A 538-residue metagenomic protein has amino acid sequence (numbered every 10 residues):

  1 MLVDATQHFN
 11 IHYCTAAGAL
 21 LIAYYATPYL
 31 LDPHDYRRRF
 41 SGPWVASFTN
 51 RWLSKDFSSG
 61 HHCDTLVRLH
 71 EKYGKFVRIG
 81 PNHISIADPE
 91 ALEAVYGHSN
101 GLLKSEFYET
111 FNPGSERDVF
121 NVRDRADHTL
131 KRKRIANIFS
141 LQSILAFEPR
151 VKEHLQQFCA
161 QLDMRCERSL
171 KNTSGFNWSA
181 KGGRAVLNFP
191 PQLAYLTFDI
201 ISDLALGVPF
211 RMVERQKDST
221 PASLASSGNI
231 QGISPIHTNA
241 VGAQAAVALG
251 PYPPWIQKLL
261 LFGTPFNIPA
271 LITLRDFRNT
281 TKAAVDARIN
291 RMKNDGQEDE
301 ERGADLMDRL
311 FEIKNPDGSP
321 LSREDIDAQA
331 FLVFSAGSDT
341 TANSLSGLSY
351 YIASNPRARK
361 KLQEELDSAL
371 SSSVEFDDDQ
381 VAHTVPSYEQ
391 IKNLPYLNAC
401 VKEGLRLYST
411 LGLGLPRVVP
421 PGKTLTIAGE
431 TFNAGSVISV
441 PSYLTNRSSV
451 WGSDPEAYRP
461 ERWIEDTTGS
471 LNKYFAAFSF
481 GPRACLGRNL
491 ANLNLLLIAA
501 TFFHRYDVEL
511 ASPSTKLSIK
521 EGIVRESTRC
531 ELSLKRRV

Functional and structural regions predicted by a protein language model:
L2-L130, L145, K152-Q157, L196 (+6 more regions): N-terminal membrane-proximal hinge/A-helix region immediately C-terminal to the signal-anchor transmembrane segment
K104-N112, F147-L345, K361: Cytochrome P450 heme-thiolate monooxygenase catalytic core
N137, F331, A336, A382-E389 (+6 more regions): Cytochrome P450 heme-thiolate "Cys pocket" and heme-binding signature region
K152, T173-N177, G183, Q231-T238 (+4 more regions): Cytochrome P450 I-helix active-site segment
A160-D163, F210-R211, P356-A358, L471 (+2 more regions): Cytochrome P450 heme-binding "Cys pocket" and the immediately downstream C-terminal segment
T340-A353, I498: Short, small-residue alpha-helix embedded
L362, G404, G435, Y458 (+3 more regions): Hydrophobic, well-ordered secondary-structure elements that form the walls of internal hydrophobic environments
S409-T410, V440-T467: Conserved cytochrome P450 K-helix/beta-meander segment immediately N-terminal to the heme-binding cysteine loop
